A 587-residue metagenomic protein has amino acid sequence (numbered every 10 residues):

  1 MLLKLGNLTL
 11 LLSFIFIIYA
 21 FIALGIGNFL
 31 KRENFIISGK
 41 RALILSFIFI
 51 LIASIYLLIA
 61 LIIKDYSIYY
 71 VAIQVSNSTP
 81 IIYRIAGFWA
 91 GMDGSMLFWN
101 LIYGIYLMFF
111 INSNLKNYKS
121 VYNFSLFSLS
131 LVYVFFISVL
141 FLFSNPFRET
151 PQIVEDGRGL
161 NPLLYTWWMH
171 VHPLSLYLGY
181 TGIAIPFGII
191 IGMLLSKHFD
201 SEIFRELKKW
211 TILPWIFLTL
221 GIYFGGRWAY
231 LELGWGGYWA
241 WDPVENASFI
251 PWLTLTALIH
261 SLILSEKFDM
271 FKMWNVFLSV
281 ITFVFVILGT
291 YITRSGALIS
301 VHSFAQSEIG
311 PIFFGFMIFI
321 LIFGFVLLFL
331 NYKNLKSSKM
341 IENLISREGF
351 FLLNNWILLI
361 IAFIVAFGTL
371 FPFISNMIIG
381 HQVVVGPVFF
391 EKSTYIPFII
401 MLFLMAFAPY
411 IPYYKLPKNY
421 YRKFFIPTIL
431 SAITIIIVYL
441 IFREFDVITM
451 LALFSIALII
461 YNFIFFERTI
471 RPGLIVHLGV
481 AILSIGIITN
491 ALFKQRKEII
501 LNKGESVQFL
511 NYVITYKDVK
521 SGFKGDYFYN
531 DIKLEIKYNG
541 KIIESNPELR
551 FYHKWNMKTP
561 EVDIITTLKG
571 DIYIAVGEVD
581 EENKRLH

Functional and structural regions predicted by a protein language model:
M1-H587: Solvent-exposed, non-transmembrane regions of integral membrane proteins
